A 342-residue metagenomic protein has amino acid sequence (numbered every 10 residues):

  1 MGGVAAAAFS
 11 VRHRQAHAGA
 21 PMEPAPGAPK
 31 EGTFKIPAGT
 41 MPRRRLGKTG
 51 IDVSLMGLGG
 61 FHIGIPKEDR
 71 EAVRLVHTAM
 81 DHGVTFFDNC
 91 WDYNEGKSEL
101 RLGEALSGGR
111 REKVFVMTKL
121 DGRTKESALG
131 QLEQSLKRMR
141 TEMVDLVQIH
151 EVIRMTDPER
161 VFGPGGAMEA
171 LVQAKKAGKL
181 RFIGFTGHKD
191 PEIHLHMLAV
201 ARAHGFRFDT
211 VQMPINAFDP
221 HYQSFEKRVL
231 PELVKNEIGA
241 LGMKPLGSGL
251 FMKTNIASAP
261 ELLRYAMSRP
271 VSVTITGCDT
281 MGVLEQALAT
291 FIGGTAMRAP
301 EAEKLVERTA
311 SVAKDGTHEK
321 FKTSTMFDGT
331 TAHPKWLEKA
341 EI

Functional and structural regions predicted by a protein language model:
G2-K113, A170, K176, I342: N-terminal binding-site loop/beta-alpha segment at the start of enzyme catalytic domains that lines or forms
A7, R70, H204-G205, R228-I342: Structured C-terminal cap/extension of enzyme domains
P42, A72-V76, S98-A105, Q131-S135 (+6 more regions): A general structural detector for well-ordered alpha-helical segments in enzyme core domains, enriched
L46, L58, F87, L102 (+8 more regions): Conserved, mostly hydrophobic/aromatic
G59-R70, M117-E126, P158-R160, M252-N255: Active-site mouth loops of central-metabolism enzymes
T85-D92, M117-K119, R181-T186, Q212-M213 (+1 more regions): Short catalytic-loop micro-motif centered on adjacent basic/acidic residues
R123-R228, V234-L241: Glycine/proline-rich, positively charged, aromatic-decorated active-site loop/lid region on the catalytic face
